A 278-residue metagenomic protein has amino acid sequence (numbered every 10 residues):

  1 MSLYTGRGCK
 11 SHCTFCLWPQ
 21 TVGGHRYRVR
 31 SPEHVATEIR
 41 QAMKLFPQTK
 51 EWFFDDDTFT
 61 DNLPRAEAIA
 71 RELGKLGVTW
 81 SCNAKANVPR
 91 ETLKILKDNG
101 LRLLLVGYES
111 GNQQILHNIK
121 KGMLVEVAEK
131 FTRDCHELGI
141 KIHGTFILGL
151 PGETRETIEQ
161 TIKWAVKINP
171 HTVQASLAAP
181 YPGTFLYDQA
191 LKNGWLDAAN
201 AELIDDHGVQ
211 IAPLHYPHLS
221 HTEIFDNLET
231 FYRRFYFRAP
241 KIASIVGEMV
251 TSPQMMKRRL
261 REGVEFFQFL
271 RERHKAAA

Functional and structural regions predicted by a protein language model:
M1-H143, L150, T154, K163: Radical SAM [4Fe-4S] cluster-binding motif and immediate context
H34-Q41, K130, Q160, W164 (+1 more regions): A non-catalytic, amphipathic alpha-helix used as a structural packing/dimerization or gating element in enzyme scaffolds
D56, T145, V209-I211: Short, solvent-exposed beta-strand edge segments and adjacent coil->beta transition regions
A66, I158, Y187-D188: Histidine/acidic-residue-rich catalytic or RNA/ligand-binding cores of hydrolases and nuclease-related proteins
F185-D188, W195-A278: Radical SAM enzyme core and accessory elements
